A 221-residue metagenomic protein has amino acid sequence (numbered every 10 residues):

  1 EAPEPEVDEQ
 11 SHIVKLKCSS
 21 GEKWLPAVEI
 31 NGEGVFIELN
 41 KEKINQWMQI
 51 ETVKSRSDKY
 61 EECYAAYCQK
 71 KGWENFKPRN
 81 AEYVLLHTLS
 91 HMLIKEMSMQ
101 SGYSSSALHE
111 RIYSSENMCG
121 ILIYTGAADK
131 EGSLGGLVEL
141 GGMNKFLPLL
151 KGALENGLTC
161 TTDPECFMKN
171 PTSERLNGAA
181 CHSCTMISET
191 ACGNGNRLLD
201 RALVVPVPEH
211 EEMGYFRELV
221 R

Functional and structural regions predicted by a protein language model:
E1-R221: Extended, well-ordered protein cores
